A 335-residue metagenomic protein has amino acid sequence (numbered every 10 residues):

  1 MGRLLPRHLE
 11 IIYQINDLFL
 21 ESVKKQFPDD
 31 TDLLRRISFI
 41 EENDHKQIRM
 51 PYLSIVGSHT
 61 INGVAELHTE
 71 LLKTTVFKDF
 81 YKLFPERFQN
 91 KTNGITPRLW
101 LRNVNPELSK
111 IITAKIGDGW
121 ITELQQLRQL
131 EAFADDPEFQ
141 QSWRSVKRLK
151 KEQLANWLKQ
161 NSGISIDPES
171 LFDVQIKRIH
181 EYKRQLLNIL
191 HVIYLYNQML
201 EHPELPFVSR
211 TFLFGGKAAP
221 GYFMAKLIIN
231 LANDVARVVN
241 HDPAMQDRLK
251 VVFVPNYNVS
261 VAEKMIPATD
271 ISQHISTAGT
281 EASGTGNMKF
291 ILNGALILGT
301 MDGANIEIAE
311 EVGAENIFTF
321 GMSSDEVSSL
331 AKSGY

Functional and structural regions predicted by a protein language model:
M1-Y335: A conserved ligand/cofactor-binding region detector
